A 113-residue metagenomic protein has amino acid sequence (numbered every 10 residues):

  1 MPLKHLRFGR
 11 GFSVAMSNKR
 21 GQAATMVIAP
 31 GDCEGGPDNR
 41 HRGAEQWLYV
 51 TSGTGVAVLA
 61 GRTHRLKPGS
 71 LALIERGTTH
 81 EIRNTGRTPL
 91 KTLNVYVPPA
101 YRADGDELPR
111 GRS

Functional and structural regions predicted by a protein language model:
P2-D38, E45: A short glycine-rich, His/Asp/Glu-containing loop-to-beta-strand
L3, R83-S113: Double-stranded beta-helix
G36-P37, A57-V58, I74, H80-G86: Short beta-strand His + acidic residue motifs that chelate non-heme Fe in jelly-roll/DSBH and cupin folds
G43, R62, T78-T79, T88: A generic "binding-loop/recognition-motif" signal
G43-G55: Glycine- and acidic-residue-biased ligand/ion/polar-headgroup-sensing regions
R62-R76: Short acidic-glycine-tyrosine-enriched beta hairpin
G77-T78, V97: Short, surface-exposed secondary-structure boundary micro-motifs
